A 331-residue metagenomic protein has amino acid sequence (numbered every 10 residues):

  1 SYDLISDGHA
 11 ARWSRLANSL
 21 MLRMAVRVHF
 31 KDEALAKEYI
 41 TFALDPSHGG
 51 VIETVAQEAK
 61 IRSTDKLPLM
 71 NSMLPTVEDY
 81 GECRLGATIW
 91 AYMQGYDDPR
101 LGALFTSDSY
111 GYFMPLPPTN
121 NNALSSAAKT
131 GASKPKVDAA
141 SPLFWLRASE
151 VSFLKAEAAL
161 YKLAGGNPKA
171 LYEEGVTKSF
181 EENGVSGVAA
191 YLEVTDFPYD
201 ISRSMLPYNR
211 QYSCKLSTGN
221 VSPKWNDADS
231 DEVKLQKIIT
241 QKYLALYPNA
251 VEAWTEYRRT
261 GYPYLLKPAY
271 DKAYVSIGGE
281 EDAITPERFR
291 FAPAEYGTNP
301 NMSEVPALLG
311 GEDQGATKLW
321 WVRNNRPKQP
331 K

Functional and structural regions predicted by a protein language model:
S1-G187, A228-V233: Structured, solvent-exposed acidic/aromatic patches
F180, G184-K331: C-terminal functional modules
